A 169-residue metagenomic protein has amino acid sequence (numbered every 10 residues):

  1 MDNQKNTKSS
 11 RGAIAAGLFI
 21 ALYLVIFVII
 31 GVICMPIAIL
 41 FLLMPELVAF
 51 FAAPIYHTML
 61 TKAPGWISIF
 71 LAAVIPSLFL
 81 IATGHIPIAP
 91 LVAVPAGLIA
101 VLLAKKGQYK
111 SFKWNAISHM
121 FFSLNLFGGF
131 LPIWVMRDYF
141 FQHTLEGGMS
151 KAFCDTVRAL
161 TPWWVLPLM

Functional and structural regions predicted by a protein language model:
D2-V74: Hydrophobic transmembrane alpha-helices
Q4, L18, V25, A93-W134: Short helix-perturbing small/polar motifs within transmembrane alpha-helices
L24-V32, H57-T61, I81, H85 (+3 more regions): Short hydrophobic alpha-helical membrane-anchoring segments
I30-A38, A63, I67, P87 (+3 more regions): Membrane-interfacial segments
V32-P36, L40, P76-A104: Interfacial aromatic-anchored transmembrane helix boundaries in multi-pass membrane proteins
L43-A49, A89-A93, D155-M169: Alpha-helical transmembrane segments of polytopic membrane proteins
A52-A53, F70, P76, L80 (+2 more regions): Hydrophobic, aromatic-enriched alpha-helical segments typical of multi-pass transmembrane helices
S118-M169: Membrane-embedded alpha-helical hairpins and interfacial helices in multi-pass inner-membrane proteins
